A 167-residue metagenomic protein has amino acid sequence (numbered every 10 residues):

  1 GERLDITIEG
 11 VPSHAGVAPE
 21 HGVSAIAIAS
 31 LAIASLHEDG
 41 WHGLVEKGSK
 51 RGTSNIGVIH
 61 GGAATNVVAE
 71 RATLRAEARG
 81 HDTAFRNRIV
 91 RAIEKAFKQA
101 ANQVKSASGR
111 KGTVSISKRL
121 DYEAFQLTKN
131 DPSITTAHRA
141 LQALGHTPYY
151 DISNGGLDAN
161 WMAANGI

Functional and structural regions predicted by a protein language model:
R3-D5, V11-A15, E20, I26-I167: Metal-dependent amide/peptide-bond hydrolase catalytic core, centered on the "pita-bread" metallohydrolase fold
